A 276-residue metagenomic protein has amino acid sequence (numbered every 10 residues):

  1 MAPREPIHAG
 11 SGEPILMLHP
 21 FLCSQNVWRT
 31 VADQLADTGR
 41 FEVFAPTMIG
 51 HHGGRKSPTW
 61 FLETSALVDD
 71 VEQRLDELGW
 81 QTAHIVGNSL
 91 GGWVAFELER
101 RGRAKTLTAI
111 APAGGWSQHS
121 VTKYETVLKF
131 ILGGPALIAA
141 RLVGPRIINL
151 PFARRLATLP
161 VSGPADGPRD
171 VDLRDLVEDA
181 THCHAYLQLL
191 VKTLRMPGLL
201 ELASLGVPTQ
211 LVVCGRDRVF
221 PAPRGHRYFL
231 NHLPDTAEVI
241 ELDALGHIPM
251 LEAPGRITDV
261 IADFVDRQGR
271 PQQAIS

Functional and structural regions predicted by a protein language model:
I7-K56: Conserved HGGG/HGGXW glycine-rich cap/lid loop of the alpha/beta-hydrolase fold
A9, E42-L90, S120, D259: Active-site loop/oxyanion-hole signature of alpha/beta-hydrolase fold enzymes
Q25-D33, G53-K56, N88, Q118 (+2 more regions): Short N-terminal helix/helix-N-cap motif within the alpha/beta-hydrolase-1
G92-G102, L107: Short glycine-enriched nucleophile-adjacent loop and the immediately C-terminal alpha-helix near the catalytic center
A104-A140: Flexible "cap/lid" loop of the alpha/beta hydrolase fold
V143-A203: Conserved alpha/beta-hydrolase catalytic His-Asp/Glu region
A203-L245: Conserved loop-alpha-helix segment in the C-terminal half of the alpha/beta-hydrolase fold that carries the catalytic
D235-S276: Catalytic active-site module of serine/aspartate enzymes centered on a nucleophile-bearing elbow/loop
